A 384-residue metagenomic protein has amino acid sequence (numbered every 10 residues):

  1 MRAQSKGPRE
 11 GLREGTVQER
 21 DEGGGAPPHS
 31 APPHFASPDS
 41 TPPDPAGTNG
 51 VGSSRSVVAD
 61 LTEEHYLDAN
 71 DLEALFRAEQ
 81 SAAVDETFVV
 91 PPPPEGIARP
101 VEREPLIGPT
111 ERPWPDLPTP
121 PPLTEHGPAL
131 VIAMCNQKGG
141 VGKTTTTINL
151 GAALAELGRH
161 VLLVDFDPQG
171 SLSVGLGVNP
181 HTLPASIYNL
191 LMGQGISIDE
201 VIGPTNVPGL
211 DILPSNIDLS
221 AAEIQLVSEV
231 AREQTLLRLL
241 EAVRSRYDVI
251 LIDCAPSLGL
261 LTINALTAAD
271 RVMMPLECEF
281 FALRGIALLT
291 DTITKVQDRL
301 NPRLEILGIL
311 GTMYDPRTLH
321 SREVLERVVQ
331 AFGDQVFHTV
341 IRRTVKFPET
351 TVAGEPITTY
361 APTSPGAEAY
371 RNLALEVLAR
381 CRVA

Functional and structural regions predicted by a protein language model:
R2-D21, G25-S30, H34-A36, S40-A384: P-loop NTP-binding core
